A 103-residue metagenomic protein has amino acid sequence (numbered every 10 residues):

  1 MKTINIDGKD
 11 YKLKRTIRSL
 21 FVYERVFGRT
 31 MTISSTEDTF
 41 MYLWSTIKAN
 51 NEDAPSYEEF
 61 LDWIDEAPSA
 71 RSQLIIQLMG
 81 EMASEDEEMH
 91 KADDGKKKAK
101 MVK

Functional and structural regions predicted by a protein language model:
M1-K9, R18-S34, A49-K103: Charged interaction scaffolds used for protein-protein
Y11-L13: Short, isolated positions in well-ordered beta-strands
